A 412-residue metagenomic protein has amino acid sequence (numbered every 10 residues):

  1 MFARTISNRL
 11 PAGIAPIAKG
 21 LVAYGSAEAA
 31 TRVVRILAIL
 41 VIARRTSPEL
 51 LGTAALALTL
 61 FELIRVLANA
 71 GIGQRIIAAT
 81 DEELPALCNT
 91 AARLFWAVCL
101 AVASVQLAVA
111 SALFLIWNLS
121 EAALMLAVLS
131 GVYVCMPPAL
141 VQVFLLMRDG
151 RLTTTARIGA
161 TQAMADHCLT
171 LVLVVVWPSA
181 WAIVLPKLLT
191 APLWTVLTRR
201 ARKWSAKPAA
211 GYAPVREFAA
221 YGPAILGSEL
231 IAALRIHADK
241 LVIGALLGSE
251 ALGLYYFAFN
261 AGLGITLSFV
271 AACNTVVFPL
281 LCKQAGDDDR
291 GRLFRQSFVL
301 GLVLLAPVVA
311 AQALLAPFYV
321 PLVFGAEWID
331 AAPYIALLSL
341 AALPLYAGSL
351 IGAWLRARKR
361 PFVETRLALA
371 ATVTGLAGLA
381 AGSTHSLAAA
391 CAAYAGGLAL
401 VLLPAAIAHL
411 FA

Functional and structural regions predicted by a protein language model:
F2-G13, I17, T153-I158, A180-A182 (+4 more regions): Interhelical loop/hinge segments that connect adjacent transmembrane helices in multipass membrane
F2-R4, G13-A70, A103-A110, H167 (+3 more regions): Signature of the first transmembrane helix
F2-S7, N69, R93-N118, L124 (+7 more regions): Alpha-helical transmembrane segments of multi-pass membrane transport and lipid-handling proteins
P16-R35, A57, F61-S111, L124 (+2 more regions): Membrane-water interface segments that mark the loop-to-transmembrane alpha-helix transition
I17, R75-L84, V134-G159, L340-L369: Membrane-interface junctions at transmembrane-helix termini in multi-pass inner-membrane proteins
L58-R65, Y255-T275, L304-V308, L338-L345: Transmembrane helix-bundle signature of multi-pass secondary active exporters and lipid flippases
V66-L84, M147-R148, A258, G262-D288 (+1 more regions): Helix-loop junctions and terminal segments of transmembrane helices in multi-pass membrane transport/translocation
A123-S130, A156-W204, F259, A370-T374 (+1 more regions): Hydrophobic alpha-helical transmembrane segments
